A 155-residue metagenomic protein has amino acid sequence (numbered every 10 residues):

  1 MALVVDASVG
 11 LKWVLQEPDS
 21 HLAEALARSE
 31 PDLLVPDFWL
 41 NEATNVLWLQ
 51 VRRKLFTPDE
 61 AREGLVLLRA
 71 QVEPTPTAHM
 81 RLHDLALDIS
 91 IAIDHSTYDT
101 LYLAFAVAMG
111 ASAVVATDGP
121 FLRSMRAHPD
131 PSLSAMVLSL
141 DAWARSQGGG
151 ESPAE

Functional and structural regions predicted by a protein language model:
M1-S20, E73: Metal-dependent nucleic-acid phosphoesterase active-site entry motif
A2, L103, A108-E155: Acidic, PIN/NYN-like endoribonuclease modules and their adjacent C-terminal/linker elements
V4-V5, H21-R53, D59, P74-A78: PIN/NYN-family metal-dependent endoribonuclease catalytic core
V9-G10, W39, L82, Y102 (+1 more regions): Alpha-helix capping/helix-boundary segments
L22, E42, L85, R123-S124: Phosphate- and divalent-cation-binding pockets in alpha/beta enzyme and binding domains that engage nucleotide-derived
P36, Y98, T117: Replace "coordinates the UDP/GDP/TDP-sugar" with "coordinates nucleotide-activated sugar donors
D37-L40, E60-A92: Acidic catalytic patch
S96-Y98, Y102: Amphipathic, hydrophobic secondary-structure cores in small proteins
